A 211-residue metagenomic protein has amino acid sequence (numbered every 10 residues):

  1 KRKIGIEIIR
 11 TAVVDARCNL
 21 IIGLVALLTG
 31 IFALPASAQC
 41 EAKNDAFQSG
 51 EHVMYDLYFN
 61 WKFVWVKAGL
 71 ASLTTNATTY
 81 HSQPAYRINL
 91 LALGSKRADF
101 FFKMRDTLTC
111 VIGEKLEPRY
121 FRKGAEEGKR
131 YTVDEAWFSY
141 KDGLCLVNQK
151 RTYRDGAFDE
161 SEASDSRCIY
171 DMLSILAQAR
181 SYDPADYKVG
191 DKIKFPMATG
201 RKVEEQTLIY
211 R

Functional and structural regions predicted by a protein language model:
R2-G23: Bacterial N-terminal signal peptides that target proteins for export
K3, P35-S37: Glycine-centered signal
N19-A33: Bacterial N-terminal signal peptides
A33, Y58-V64, F195-K202: Short, charged, low-hydrophobicity "junction" segments
A38-T107, G124-Y131, G190: N-terminal cleavable signal peptides for secretion/export
Q48-G50, Y131-R211: Solvent-exposed helix/loop surface patches that form functional interfaces
D56-Y58, N76-T78, L91-L93, G113 (+4 more regions): A structural detector for beta-sheet-dominated domains
F102-Y153: Hydrophobic alpha-helical segments and helix pairs
